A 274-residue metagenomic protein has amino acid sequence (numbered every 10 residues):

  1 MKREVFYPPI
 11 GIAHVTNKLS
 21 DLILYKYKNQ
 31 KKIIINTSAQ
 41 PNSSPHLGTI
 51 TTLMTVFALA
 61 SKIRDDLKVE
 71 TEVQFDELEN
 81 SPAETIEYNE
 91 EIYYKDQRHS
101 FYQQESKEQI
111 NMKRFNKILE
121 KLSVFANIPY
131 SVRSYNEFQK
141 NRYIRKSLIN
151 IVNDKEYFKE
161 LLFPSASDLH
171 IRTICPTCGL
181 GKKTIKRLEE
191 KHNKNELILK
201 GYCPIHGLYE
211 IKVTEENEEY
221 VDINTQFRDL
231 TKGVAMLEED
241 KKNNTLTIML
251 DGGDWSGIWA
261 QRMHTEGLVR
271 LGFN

Functional and structural regions predicted by a protein language model:
M1-F158, P204, T231, G257-F273: N-terminal Rossmann-like or analogous alpha/beta NTP/dinucleotide-binding catalytic cores that position adenine
G11, L22-I33, S38, D154-N274: Alpha-helical recognition segments enriched in aromatics with Gly/Pro capping that present substrate-recognition
